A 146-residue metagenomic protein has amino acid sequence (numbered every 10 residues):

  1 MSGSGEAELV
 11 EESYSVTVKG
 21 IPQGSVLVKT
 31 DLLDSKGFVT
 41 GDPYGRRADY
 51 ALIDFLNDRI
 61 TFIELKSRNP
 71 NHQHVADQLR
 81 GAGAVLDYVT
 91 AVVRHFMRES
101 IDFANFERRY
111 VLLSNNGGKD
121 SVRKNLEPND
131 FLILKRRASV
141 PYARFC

Functional and structural regions predicted by a protein language model:
M1-G41: Acidic-basic catalytic patches of nuclease active cores, encompassing PD-(D/E)XK and other metal-cofactor nuclease
K19, I53-F55: A generic structural motif
P43-R47: Short, flexible loop/turn motifs enriched in small residues
Y50-L52, R59-S67: Conserved catalytic cores of phosphodiester-cleaving nucleases, focusing on short active-site segments
D54, S67-N69, L112-G117: Short, flexible loop/turn elements at secondary-structure junctions
S67-D87: Mg2+/Mn2+-dependent nuclease catalytic core
G81-S100: Long, hydrophobic, well-ordered secondary-structure blocks that form the structural core and pocket-lining surfaces
F96-C146: Domain-level recognition of nuclease-like catalytic cores that cleave nucleotide substrates
